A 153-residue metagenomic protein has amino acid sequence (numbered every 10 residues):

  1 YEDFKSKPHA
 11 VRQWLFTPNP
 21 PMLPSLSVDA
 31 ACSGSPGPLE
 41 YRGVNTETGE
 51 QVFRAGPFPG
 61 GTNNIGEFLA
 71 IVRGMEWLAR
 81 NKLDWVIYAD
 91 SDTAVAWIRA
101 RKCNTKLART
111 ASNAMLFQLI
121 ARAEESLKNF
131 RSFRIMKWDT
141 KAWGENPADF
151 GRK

Functional and structural regions predicted by a protein language model:
Y1-P18: Short glycine- and acidic-rich boundary segments immediately preceding or forming the N-terminal edge of structured
D3-S6, E47-T48, A96: A broad, low-specificity signal for short, low-complexity segments enriched in glycine/proline and polar/charged
K7-A10, L23-L26, M115-I120: Short amphipathic alpha-helical surface micro-motifs
Q13-I65, E76-W77: RNase H-like nuclease fold core
C32-S35, M75-G151: RNase H catalytic domain
V52, A70-V72, N113-A114: Short, charged/polar low-complexity linear motifs in solvent-exposed/disordered segments
N63-F68, L116: Short, charged, low-complexity patches
